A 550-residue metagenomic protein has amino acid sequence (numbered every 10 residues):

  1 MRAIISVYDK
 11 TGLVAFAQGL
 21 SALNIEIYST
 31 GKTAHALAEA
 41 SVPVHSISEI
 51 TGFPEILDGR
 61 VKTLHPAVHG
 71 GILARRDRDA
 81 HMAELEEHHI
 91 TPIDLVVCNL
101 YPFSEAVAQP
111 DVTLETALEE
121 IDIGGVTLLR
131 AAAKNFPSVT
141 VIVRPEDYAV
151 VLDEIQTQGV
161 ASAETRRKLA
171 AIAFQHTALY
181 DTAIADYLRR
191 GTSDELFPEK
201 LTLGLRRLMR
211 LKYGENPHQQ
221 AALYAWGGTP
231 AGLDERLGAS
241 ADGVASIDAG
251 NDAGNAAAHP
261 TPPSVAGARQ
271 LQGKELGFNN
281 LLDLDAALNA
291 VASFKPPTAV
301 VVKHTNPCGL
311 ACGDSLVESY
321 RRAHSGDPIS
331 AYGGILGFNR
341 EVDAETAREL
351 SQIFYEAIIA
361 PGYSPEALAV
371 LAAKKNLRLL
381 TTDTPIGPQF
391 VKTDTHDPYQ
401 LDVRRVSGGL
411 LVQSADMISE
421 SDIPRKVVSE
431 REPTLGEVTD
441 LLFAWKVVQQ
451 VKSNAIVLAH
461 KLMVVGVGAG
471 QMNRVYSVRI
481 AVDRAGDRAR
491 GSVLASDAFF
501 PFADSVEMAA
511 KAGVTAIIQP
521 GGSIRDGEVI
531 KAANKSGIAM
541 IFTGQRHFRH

Functional and structural regions predicted by a protein language model:
M1-I5, L95-C98, D181-T182, L188-H550: ATP-dependent carboxylate/acyl-activation modules
M1-I50: N-terminal glycine-/serine-/threonine-rich phosphate-binding loop
S21, A38, D122, A133 (+3 more regions): Anion (oxyanion) recognition and catalysis
K32-F103: Glycine-rich nucleotide/cofactor/substrate-binding loop typically near the N-terminus or early in the first domain
T33-A36, T51-L57, F103-E105, T127-R130 (+6 more regions): Short gly/pro/ser/thr-enriched loop/turn and capping motifs at secondary-structure boundaries
R76-V126, R130-A133, E430-L435: Active-site/ligand-binding-proximal alpha/beta "capping" segment
N135-Y148: Mobile "lid/hinge" segments at catalytic clefts and subdomain interfaces of large enzymes
E146, V150-L201: Non-catalytic interaction/clamp surfaces of large macromolecular machines
